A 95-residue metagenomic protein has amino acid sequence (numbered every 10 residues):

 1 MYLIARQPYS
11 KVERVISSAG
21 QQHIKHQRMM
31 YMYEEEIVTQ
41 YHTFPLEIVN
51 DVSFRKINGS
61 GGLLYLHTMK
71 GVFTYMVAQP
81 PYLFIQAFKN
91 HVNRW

Functional and structural regions predicted by a protein language model:
M1-Q27, P81-N90, R94-W95: Anionic N-terminal interaction surfaces
Y2, P45-L46, G71-M76: Short, surface-exposed beta-strand/loop "edge" segments at domain boundaries and coil↔beta transitions
I24-H26, Q40-H42, M69: Short strand-coil-strand connectors
R28-M32, R55-I57: Short, exposed beta-strand/loop patches in secreted or surface proteins that constitute
I37-T39, T43-N58: Phosphoinositide-dependent membrane-docking surfaces
G61-L64: Short aromatic-glycine-enriched beta-strand elements
L66-A87: Canonical phosphoinositide-binding patch of PH/PH-like domains
